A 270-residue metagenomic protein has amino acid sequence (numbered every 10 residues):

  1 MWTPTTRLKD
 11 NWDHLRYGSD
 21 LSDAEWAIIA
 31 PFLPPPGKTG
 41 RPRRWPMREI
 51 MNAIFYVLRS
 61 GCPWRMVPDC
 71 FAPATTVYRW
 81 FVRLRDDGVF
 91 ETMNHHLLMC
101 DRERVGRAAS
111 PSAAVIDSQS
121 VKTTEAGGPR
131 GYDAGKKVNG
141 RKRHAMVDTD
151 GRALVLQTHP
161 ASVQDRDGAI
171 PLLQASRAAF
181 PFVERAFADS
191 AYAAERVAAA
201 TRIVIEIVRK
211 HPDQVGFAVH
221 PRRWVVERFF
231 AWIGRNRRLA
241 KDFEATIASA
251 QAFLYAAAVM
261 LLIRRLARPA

Functional and structural regions predicted by a protein language model:
M1-A270: Short alpha-helical elements
